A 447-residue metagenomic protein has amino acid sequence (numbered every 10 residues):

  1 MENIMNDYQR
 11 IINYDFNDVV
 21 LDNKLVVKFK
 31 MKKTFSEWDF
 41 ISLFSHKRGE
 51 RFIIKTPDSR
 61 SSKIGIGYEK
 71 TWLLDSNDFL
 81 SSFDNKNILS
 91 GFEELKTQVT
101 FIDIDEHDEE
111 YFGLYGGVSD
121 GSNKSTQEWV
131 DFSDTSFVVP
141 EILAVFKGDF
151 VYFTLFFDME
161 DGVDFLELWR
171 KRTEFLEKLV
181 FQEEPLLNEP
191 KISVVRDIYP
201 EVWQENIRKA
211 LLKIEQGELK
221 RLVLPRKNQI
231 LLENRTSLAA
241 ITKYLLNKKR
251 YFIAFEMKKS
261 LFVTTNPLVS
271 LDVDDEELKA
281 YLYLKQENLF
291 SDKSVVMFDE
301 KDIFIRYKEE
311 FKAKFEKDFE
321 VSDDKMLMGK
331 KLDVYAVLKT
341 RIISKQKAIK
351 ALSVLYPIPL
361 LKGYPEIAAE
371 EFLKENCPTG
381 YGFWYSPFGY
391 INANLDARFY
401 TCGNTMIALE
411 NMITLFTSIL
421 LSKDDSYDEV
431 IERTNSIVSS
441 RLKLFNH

Functional and structural regions predicted by a protein language model:
E2-Q9, G91-R221, E316-V321, I437-H447: Non-catalytic accessory segments adjacent to catalytic cores
E2-W38, S42, S59-L89, K171-E201 (+5 more regions): Contiguous alpha-helical scaffold segments within structured protein domains that host functional hotspots
W38-L114, K124-F132: An N-terminal, globular interaction/scaffold subdomain
G67-K70, R226-F298, L395-S418: An anion-binding catalytic pocket shared by soluble metabolic enzymes
Y111-Q127, S294-D318, N392-L395, I419-L420: Active-site beta-strand/loop microenvironment that shapes enzyme catalytic pockets
D131-G148, K331-L332, A397-L409: Structural signature of FAD isoalloxazine-binding scaffolds in flavoprotein oxidoreductases
D149-E160, A280-Y283, I413-L421: Short, well-ordered beta-strand elements
K362-A368, F372-H447: Glycine-rich, small/acidic residue-mixed loop/short-helix segments
